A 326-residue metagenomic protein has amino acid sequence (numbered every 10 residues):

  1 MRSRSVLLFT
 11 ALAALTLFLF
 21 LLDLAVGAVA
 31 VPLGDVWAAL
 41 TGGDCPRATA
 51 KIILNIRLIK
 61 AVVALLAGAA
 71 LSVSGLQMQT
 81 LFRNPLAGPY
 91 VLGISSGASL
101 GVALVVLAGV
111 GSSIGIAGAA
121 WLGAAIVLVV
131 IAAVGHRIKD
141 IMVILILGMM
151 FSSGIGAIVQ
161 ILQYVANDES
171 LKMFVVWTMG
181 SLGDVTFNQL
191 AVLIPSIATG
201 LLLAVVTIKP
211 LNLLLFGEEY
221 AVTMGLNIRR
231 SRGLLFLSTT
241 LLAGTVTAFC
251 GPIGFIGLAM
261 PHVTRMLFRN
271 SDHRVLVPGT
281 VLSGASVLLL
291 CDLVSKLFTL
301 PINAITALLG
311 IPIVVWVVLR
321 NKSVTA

Functional and structural regions predicted by a protein language model:
M1-A326: Alpha-helical transmembrane segments in inner-membrane proteins
